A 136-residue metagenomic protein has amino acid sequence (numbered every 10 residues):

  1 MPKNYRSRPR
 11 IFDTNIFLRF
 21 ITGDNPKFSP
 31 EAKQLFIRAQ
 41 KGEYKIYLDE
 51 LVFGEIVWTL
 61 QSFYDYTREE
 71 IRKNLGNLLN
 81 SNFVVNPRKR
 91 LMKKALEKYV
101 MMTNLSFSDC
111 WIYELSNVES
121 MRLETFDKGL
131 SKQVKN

Functional and structural regions predicted by a protein language model:
M1-L48, F63-E70: Short, well-structured N-terminal submotif of metal-dependent ribonuclease cores
M1-P9, Y113-N136: Acidic, PIN/NYN-like endoribonuclease modules and their adjacent C-terminal/linker elements
F12-D13, L48-D49, N104-S106, D127-K128: Histidine- and aromatic-rich ligand-binding microenvironments
I16, V52, L91, W111-I112 (+1 more regions): Alpha-helix capping/helix-boundary segments
R19-I21, T59, Q133-V134: Residues that scaffold the ATP/ADP-binding catalytic core of kinase and kinase-like folds
R38-A39, L78, K98: Hydrophobic helix-cap positions at the C-terminus of alpha-helices in RecA-like/P-loop ATPase nucleotide-binding cores
E55-V57, Q61-F83: Active-site-proximal, substrate-binding regions of enzyme catalytic domains and RNA-binding/basic surfaces
N82-E124: Active-site neighborhoods of divalent-metal-dependent phosphate/nucleic-acid chemistry enzymes
